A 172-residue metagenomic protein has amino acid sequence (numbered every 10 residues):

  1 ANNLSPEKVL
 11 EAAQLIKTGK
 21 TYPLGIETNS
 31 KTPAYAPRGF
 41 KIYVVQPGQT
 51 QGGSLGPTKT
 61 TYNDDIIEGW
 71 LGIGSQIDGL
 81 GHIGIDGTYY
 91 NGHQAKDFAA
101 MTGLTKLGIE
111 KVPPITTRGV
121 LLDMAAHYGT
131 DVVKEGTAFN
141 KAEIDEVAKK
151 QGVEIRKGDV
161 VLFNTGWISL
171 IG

Functional and structural regions predicted by a protein language model:
A1-G172: Active-/binding-site microenvironments in catalytic and ligand-binding cores
